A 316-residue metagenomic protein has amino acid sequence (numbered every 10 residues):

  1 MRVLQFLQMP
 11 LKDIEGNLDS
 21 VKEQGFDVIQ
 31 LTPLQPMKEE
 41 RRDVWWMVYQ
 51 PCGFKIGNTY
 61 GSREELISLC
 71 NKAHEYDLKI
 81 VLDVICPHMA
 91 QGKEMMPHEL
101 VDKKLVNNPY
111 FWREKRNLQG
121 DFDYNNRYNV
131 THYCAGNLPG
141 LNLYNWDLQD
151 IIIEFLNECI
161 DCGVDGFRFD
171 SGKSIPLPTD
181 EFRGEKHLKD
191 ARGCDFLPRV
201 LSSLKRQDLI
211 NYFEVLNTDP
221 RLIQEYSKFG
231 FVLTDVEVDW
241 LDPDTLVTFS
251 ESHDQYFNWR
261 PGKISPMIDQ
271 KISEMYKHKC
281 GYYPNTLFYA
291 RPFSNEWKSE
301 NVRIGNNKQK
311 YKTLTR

Functional and structural regions predicted by a protein language model:
R2-G16, Q24-C162, P178-V215, P220-Q224 (+2 more regions): Substrate-binding/active-site clefts of carbohydrate-active enzymes
V3-Q5, F167-D170: Short catalytic-loop micro-motif centered on adjacent basic/acidic residues
D165, P176, K228-E237, G262-K263 (+1 more regions): Extracellular glycoside hydrolase catalytic/binding regions
F213-P220, K228-T234, P243-Q255: Aromatic- and acid-rich polysaccharide-binding/catalytic face of secreted or lumenal carbohydrate-active enzymes
V238-R316: Active-site-proximal substrate-binding groove within the catalytic cores of carbohydrate-active enzymes
